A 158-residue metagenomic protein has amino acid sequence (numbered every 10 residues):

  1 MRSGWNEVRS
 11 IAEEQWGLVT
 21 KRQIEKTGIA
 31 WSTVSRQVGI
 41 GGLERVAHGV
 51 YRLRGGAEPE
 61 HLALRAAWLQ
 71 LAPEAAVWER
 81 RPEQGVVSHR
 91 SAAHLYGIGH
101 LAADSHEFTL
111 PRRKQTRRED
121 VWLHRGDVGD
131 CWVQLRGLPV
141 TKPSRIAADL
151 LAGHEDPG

Functional and structural regions predicted by a protein language model:
M1-G158: Short gly/ser-rich loop at a beta-strand->alpha-helix junction or flexible surface loop bordering the NTP-binding
